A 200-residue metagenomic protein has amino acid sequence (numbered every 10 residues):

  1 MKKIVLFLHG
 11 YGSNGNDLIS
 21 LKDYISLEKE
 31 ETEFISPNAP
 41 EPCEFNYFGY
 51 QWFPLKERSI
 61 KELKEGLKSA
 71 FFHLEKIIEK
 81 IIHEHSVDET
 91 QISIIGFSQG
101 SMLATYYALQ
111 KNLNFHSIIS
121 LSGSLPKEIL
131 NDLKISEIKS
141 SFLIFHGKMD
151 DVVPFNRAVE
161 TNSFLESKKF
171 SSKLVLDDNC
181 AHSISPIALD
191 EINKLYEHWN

Functional and structural regions predicted by a protein language model:
K2-V87: Serine-hydrolase catalytic machinery in alpha/beta-hydrolase-like enzymes
N16, D151-R157, S185: Conserved alpha/beta-hydrolase "acid-adjacent" motif
S86-G96: Alpha/beta-hydrolase fold nucleophile elbow
I94-G96, L121, F145: Short beta-strand immediately N-terminal to the catalytic nucleophile in serine-hydrolase-like folds
I95-G100, A104: Gly/Ala-rich beta-loop-alpha elbow adjacent to hydrolase catalytic centers
L113-P126: A conserved short beta-strand
L143, V159-N200: C-terminal catalytic histidine-bearing segment of alpha/beta-hydrolase fold enzymes
L143-H146, D150: Short beta-strand/loop motif that positions the catalytic acidic residue of the alpha/beta-hydrolase fold
